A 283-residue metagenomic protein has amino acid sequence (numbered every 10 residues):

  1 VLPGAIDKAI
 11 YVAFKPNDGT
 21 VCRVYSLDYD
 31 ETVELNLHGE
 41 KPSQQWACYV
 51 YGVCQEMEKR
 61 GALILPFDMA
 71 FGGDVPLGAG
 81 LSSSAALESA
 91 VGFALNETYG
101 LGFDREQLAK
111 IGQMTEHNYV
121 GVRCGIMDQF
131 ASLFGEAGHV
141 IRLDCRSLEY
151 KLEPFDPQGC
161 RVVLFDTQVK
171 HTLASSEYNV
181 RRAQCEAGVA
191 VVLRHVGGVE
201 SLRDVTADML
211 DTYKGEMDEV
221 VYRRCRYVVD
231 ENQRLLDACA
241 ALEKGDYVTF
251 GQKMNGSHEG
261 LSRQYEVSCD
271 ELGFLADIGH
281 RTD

Functional and structural regions predicted by a protein language model:
V1-A85, S89-R105, K110-M114, Y119 (+4 more regions): ATP-binding N-lobe of GHMP and related small-molecule kinases
I6, Y11-Q44, H139-D283: C-terminal nucleotide
